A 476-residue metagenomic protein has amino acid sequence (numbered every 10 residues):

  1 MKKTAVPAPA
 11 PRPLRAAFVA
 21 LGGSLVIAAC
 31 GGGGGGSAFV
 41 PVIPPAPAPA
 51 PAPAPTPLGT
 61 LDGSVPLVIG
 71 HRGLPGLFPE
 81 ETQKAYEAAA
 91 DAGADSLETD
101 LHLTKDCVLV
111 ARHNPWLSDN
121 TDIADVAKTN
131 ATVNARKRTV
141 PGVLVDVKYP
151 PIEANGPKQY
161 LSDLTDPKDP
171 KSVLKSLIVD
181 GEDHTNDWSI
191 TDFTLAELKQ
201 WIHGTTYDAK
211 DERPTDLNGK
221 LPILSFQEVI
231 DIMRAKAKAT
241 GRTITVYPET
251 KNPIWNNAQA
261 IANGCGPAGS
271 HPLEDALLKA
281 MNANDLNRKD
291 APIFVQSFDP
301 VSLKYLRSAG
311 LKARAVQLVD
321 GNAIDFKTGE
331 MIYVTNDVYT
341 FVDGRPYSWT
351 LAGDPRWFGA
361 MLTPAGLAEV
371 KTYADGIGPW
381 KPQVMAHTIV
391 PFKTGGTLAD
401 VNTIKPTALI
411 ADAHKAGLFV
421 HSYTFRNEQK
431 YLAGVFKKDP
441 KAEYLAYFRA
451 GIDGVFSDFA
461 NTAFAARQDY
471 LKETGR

Functional and structural regions predicted by a protein language model:
K3-F18: Bacterial N-terminal signal peptides that target proteins for export
L21-S24: N-terminal polybasic/positive-inside topogenic patches
V26-A29: C-terminal motif of bacterial Sec signal peptides marking the signal peptidase cleavage site
G31-R476: Phosphate-group recognition and catalysis centered on beta-loop-alpha active-site segments
